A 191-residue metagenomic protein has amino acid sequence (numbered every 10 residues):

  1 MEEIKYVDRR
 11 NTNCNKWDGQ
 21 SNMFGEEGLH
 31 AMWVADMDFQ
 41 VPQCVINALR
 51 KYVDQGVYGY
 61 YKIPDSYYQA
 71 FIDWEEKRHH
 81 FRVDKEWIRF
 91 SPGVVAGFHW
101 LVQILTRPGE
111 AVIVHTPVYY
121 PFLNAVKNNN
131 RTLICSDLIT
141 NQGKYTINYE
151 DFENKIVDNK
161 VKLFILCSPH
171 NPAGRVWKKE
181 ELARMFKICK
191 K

Functional and structural regions predicted by a protein language model:
M1-N11, H115-N124: Short, charge-rich amphipathic segments
E2-G93, W100: N-terminal small-domain helix-loop-helix segment of the aminotransferase-like
Y58-K190: Conserved core of the PLP fold type I
